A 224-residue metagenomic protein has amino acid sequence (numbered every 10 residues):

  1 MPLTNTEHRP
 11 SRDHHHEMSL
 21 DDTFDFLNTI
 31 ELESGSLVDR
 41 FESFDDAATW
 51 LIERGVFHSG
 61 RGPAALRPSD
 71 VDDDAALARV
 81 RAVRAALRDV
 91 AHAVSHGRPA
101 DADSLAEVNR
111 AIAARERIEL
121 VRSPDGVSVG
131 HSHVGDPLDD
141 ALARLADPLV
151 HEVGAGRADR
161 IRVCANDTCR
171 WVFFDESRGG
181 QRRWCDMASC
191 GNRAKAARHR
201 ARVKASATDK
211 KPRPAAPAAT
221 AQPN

Functional and structural regions predicted by a protein language model:
M1-V163, R170, T208-N224: Short helix-coil boundary/hinge micro-motifs
F26, F173-F174, H199: Aromatic side chains
L37, F174, K195: Short acidic, gly/pro-rich beta-turn/loop elements at beta-sheet edges and active-site/ligand-binding grooves
G156-D159, E176, G191: Residue-level signal for short amphipathic helical patches enriched in basic/charged and nearby hydrophobic residues
I161-N166, R182, M187, R193: Residues immediately within or flanking Cys/His clusters that coordinate Zn2+ in small zinc-binding modules
D175-R182: Short linker/helix segments within small regulatory modules
A188-D209: Basic DNA-binding region of bZIP-type proteins
